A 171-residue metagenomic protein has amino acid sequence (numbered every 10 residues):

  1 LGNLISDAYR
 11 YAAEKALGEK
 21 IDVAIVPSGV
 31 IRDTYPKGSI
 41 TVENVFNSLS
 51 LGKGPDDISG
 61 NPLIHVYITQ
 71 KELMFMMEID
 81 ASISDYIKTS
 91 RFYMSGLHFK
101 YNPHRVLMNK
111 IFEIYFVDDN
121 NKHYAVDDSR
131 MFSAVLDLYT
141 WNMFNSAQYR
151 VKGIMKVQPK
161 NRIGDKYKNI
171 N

Functional and structural regions predicted by a protein language model:
L1-P159: Solvent-exposed loop/linker segments at secondary-structure transitions that flank or connect catalytic domains
M155-N171: Long, compositionally biased interface segments
